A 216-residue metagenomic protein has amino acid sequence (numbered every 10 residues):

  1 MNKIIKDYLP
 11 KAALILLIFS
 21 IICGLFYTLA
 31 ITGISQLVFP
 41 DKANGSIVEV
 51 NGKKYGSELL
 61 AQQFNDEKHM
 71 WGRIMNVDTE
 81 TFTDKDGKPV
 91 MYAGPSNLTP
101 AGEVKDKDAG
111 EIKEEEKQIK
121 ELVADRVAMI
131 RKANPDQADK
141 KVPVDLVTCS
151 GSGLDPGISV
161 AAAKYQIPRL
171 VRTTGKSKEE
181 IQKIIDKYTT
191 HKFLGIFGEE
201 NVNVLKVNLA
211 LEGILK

Functional and structural regions predicted by a protein language model:
M1-I22: Membrane-entry signal-anchor segments at the cytosolic-membrane interface, especially the N-terminal signal anchor
I15, C23-G24, I31, S35-I167 (+2 more regions): Flexible, solvent-exposed loop/hinge segments and secondary-structure transition points
I158-K216: Extracytoplasmic/periplasmic C-terminal soluble domains
